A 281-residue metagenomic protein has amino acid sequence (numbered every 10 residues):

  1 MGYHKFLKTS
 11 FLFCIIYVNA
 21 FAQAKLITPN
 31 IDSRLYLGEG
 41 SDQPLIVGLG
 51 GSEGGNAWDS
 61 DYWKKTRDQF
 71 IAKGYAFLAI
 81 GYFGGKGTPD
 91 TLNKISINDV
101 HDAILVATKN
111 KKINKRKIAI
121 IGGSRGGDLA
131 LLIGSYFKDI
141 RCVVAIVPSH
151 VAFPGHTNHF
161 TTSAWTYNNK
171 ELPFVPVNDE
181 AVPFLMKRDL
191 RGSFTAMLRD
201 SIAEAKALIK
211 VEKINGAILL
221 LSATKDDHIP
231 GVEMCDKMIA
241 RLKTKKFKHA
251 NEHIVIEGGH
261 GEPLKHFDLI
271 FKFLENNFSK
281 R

Functional and structural regions predicted by a protein language model:
A22-P44: N-terminal cap/lid segment of alpha/beta-hydrolase-fold proteins
L26, G54-G55, D59, D102-L172 (+1 more regions): Primarily recognizes the serine-hydrolase "nucleophile elbow" in alpha/beta-hydrolase and SGNH/GDSL folds
D42-E53: Short beta-strand element of the alpha/beta-hydrolase
N56-T66, Y82: The serine-hydrolase catalytic nucleophile loop
F70-G87: Conserved alpha/beta-hydrolase
Y82-K115: Catalytic nucleophile-loop/oxyanion-hole region of alpha/beta-hydrolase and closely related hydrolase-like folds
D90, E233-R281: C-terminal catalytic histidine-bearing segment of alpha/beta-hydrolase fold enzymes
I214, L220-S222, D226: Short beta-strand/loop motif that positions the catalytic acidic residue of the alpha/beta-hydrolase fold
